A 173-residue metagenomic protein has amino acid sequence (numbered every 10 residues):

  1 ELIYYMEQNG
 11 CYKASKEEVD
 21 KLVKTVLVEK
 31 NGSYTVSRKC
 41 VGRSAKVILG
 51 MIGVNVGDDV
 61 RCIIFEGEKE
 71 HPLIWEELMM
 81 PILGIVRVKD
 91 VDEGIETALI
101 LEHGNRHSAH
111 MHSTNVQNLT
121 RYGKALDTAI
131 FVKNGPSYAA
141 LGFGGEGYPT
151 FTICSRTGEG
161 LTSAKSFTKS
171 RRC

Functional and structural regions predicted by a protein language model:
E1-K69: ALDH superfamily catalytic-core signature
V54-C173: Conserved C-terminal structural/oligomerization subdomain of aldehyde/semialdehyde dehydrogenase
